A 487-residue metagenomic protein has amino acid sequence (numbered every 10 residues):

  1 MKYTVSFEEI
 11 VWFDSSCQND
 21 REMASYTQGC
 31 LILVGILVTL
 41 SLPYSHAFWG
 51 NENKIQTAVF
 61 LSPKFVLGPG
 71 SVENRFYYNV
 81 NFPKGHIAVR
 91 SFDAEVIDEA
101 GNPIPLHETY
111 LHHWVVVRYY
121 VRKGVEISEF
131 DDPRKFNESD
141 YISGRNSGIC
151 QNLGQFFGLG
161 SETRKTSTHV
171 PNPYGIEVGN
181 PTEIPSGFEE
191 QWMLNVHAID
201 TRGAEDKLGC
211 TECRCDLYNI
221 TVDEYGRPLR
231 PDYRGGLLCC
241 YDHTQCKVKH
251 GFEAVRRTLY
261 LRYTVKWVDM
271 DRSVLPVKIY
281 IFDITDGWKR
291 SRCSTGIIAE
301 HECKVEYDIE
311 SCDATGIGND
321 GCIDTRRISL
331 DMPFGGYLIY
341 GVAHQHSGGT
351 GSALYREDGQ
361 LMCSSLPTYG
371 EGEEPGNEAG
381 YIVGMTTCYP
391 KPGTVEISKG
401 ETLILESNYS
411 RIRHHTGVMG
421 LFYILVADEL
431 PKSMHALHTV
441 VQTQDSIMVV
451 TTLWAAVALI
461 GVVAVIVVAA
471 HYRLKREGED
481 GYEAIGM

Functional and structural regions predicted by a protein language model:
M1-V34: Classical eukaryotic N-terminal signal peptides for Sec-dependent ER targeting/secretion, especially the positively
S6, W12-D14, G35, T39 (+3 more regions): N-terminal non-cleavable signal-anchor helices
W12-Q18, L40, F60, S273: Compositionally biased, intrinsically disordered/low-complexity regions enriched for serine, proline and threonine
T27-Y44, G461-A464: Cleavable N-terminal signal peptides of Sec/SRP-targeted secreted and luminal proteins
H46-T451, A470-L474: Beta-strand-centric surfaces of beta-sandwich/beta-rich domains
L453-A469: Single-pass alpha-helical transmembrane segments
E477-M487: Cytoplasmic C-terminal tails of single-pass
